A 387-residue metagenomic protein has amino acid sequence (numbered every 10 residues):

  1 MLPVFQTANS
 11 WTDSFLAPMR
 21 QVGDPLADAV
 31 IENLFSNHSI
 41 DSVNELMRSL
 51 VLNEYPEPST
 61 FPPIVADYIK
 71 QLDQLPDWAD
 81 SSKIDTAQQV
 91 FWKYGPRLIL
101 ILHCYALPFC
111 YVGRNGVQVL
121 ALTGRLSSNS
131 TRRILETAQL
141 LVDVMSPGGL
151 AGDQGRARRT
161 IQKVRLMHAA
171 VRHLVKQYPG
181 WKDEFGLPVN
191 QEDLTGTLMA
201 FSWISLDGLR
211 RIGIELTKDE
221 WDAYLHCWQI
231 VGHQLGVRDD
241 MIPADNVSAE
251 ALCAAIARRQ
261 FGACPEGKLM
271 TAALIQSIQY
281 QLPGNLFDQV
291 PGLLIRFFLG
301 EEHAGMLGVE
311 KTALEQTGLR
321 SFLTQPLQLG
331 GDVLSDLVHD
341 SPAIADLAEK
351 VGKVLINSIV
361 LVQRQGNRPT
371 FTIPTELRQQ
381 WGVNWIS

Functional and structural regions predicted by a protein language model:
M1-S387: Mature, function-bearing regions of proteins
